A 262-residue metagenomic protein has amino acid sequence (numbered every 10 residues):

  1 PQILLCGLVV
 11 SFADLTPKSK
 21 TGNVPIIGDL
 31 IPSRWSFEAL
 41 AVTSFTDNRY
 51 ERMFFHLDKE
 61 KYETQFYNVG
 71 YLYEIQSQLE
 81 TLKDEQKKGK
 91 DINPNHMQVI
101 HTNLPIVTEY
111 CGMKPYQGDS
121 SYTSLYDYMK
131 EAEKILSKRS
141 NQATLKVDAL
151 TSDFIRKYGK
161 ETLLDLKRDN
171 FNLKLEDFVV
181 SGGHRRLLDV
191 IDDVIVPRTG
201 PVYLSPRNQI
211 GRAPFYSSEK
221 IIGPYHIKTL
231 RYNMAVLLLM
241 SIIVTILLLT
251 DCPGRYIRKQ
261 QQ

Functional and structural regions predicted by a protein language model:
P1-Q262: Membrane-spanning alpha-helical segments of multipass transporters and channels
